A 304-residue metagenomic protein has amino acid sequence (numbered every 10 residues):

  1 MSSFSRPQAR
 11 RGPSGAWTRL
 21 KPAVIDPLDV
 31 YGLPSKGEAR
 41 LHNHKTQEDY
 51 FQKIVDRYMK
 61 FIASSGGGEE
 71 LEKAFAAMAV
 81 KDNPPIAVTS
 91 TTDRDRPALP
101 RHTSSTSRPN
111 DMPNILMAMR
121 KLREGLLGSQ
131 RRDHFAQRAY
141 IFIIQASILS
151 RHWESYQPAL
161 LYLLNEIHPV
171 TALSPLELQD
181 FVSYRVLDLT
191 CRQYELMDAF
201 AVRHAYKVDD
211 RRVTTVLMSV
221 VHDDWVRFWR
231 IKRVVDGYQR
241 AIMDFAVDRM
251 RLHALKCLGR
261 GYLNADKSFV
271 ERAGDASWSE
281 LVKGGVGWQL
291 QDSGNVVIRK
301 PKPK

Functional and structural regions predicted by a protein language model:
M1-N110, N114-K121, G125-R132, Q193-K304: Charged, E/D/K/R/S-rich low-complexity terminal regions of large eukaryotic assembly subunits
S90-T92, R138-F142, L149: Extended alpha-helical solenoid scaffold regions that build the rod-like backbones of large eukaryotic assemblies
D111, R131-R138, H152-S155, L173-L178 (+1 more regions): Structural signature of alpha-solenoid helical repeat junctions
G125-G128, E166-P169, L189: Residue position in alpha-helical solenoids
Y140, P158-E166, V202-V208: Amphipathic alpha-helical scaffolding segments
I143, S183-V186: Structural register within alpha-helical repeat arrays
A146-L149, D188-L189: Residue-level signature for tetratricopeptide repeat
R151-H152, T171, C191-Y194: Short coil/turn linking the two alpha-helices of tandem helical-hairpin repeats
